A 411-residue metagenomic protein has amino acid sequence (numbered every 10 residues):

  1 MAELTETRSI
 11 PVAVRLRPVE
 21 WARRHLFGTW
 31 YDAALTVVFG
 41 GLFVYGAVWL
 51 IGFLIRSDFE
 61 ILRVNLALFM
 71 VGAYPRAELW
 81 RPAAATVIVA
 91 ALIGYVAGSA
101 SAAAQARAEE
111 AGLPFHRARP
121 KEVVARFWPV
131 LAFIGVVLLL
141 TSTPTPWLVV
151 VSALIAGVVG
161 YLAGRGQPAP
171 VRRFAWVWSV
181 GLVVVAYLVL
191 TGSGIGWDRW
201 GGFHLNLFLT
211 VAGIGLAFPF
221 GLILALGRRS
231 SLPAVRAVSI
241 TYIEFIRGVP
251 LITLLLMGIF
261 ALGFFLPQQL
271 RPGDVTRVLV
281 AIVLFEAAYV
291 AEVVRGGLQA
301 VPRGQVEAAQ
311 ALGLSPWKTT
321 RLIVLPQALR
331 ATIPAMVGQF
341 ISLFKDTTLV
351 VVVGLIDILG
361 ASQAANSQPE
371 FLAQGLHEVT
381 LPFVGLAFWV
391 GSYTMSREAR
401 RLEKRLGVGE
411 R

Functional and structural regions predicted by a protein language model:
A2-R411: Transmembrane alpha-helices and adjacent helix-loop boundaries
